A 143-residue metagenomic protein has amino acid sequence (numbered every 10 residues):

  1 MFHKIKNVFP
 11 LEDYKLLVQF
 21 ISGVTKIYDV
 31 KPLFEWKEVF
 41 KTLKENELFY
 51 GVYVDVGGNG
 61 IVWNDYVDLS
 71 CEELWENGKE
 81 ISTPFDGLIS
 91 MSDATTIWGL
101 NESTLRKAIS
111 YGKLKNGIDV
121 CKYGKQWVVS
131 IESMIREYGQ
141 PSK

Functional and structural regions predicted by a protein language model:
M1-Q126, S130-K143: Motif-centric detector for short Cys/His coordination patterns
